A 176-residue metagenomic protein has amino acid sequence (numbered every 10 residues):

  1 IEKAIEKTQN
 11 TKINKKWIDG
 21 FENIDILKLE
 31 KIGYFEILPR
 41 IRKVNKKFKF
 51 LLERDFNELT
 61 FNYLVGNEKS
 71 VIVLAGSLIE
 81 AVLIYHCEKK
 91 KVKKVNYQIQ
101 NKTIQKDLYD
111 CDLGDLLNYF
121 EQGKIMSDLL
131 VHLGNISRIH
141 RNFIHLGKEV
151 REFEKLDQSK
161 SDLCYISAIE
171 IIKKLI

Functional and structural regions predicted by a protein language model:
I1-K47: Internal, Lys/Arg-enriched amphipathic helical interaction segments that engage polyanionic partners
E2-I5, W17-I18, E53-F56, G76 (+4 more regions): Generic structural concept
E2-Q9, L59, G76, K91 (+4 more regions): Proteins with a high burden of low-complexity, intrinsically disordered sequence enriched in S/T/G/P/A and R, requiring
N14, L108-D112, E154-D157: A diffuse structural propensity rather than consistent per-protein peaks
L27-E121, I125, L129-N135, K174: Amphipathic alpha-helical interface elements
K124-I176: Charge-enriched, short contiguous segments at helix-coil
